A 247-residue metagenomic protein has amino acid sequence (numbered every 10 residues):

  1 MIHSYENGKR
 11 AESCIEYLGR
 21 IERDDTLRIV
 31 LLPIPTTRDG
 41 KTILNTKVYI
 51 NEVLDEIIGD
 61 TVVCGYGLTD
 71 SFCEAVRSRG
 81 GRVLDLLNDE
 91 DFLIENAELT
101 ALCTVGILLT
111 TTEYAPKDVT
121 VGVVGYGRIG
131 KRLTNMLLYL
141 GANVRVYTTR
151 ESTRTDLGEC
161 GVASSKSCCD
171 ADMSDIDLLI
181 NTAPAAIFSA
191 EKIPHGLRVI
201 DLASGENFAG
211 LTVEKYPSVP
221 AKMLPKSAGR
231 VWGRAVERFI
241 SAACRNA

Functional and structural regions predicted by a protein language model:
M1-L18, K117-L138: Glycine-rich adenosine-cofactor-binding loop
N7, L140-C160: NAD(P)-binding Rossmann-fold cofactor-contacting core
G8, T69, T149-E151, A203-G205: Residues in the short beta-alpha loop(s) of Rossmann-like NAD(P)-binding domains
C14-I29, E52-V53, A163-D170: A short, well-structured beta->alpha microelement
I21, T26-L27, V62, T120 (+1 more regions): Residues at the starts of beta-strands that form the adenosine-phosphate
P35-D39, Y49-V62, L157-L224: Rossmann-like adenosine-cofactor binding region
G40-A101: Phosphate/diphosphate ligand-binding glycine-rich loop within oxidoreductases
R79-D118, G205-A247: Adenosine-phosphate binding glycine-rich loop
